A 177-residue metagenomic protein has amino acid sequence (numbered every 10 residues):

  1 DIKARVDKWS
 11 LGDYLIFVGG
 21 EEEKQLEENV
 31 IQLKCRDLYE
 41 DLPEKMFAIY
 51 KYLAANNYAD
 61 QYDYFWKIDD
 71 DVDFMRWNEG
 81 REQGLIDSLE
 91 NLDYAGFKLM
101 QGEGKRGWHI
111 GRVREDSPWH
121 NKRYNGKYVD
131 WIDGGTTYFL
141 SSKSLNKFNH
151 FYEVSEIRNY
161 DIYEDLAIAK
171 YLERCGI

Functional and structural regions predicted by a protein language model:
I2-Y14: Short, acidic, metal-binding catalytic loop of nucleotide-sugar glycosyltransferases
R5-K8, Y52, Y64, K147-F151 (+1 more regions): Alpha-helical recognition domains of nuclear gene-regulatory proteins
L11, A54, Y58, H150-E153 (+1 more regions): Short amphipathic alpha-helices and their capping/turn residues within compact interaction modules
L11-D13, D60-D63, E90-A95, C175-I177: Loop/turn elements at helix/coil->beta-strand transitions in domains of secreted/extracellular proteins
Y14, V30, G135-T137: Beta-strand-rich binding-surface signature of beta-sandwich/beta-barrel folds used to engage anionic ligands
F17-D63, M75-W77: Active-site-proximal specificity loops/subdomain of glycosyltransferases
D73-K170, R174: Conserved catalytic core of nucleotide-sugar-dependent glycosyltransferases
